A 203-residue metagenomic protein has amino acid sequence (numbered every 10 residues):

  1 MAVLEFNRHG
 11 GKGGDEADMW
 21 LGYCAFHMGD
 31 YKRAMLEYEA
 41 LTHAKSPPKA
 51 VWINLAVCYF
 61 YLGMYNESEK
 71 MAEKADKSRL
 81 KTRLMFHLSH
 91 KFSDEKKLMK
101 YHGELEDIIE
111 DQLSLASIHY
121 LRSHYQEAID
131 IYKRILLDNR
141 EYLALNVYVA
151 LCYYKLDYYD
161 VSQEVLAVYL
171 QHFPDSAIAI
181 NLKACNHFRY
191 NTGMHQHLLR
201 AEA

Functional and structural regions predicted by a protein language model:
M1-G13, D18-W20, C24-A25: N-terminal alpha-helical scaffolding segments that mark the starts of alpha-solenoid/helical-repeat architectures
M1-N7, R33-T42, M64-D76, D94-I108 (+3 more regions): Alpha-helical repeat scaffolds
G11-D18, K45-W52, A75-R83, L105-L113 (+2 more regions): Generic helix N-cap/helix-start motif at coil->alpha-helix transitions
M19-Y23, M28, R33, Y38 (+3 more regions): Short, conserved structural micro-motifs that define repeat-unit consensus positions and nucleotide-binding loops
M28, L62, F92, R122 (+3 more regions): Structural motif corresponding to the intra-repeat A-B loop/turn of tetratricopeptide repeats
L55, K100, P174-A203: Short, intrinsically disordered, charge-balanced linker/junction segments flanking boundaries in proteins
C58-Y61, L80, L84-K91: Alpha-helical bundle protein-protein interaction modules that mediate dimerization/oligomerization and scaffolding
